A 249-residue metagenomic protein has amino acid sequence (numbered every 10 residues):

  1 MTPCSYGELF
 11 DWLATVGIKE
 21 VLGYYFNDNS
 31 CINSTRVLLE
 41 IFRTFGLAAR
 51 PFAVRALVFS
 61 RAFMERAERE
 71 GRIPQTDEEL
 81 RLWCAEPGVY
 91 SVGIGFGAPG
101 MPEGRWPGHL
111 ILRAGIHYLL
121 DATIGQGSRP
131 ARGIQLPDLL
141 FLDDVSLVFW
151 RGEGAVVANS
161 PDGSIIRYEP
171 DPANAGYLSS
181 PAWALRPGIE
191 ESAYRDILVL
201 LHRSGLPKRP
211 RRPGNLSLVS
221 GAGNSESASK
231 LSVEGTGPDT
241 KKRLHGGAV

Functional and structural regions predicted by a protein language model:
M1-G237, K241-R243: A structural boundary/capping signal
G247-A248: Targeting/processing segments of secretory and organellar proteins
